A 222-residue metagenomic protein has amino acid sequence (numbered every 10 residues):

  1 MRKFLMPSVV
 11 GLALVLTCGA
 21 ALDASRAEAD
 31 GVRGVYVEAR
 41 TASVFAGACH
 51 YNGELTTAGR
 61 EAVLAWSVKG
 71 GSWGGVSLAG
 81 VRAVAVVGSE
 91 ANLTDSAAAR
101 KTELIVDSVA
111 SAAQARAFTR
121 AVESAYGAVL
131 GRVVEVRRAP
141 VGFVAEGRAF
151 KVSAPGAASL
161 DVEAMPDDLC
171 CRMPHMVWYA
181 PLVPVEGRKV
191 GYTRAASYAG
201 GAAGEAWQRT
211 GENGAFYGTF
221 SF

Functional and structural regions predicted by a protein language model:
M1-F4: Positively charged n-region of N-terminal signal peptides that target proteins for export
S8-G19: Bacterial N-terminal signal peptides
L12, Y36, S43, A164-M165: Processing junctions and N-termini across compartments
L16, R40, G47, D168-L169: Secreted/extracellular small peptides and ectodomain modules produced from precursors
A20-E28: Signal peptide processing junction and immediate N-terminal pro/mature segment of secreted/exported proteins
S25, L64, T102-E103, R148-P155: Short polybasic amphipathic segments
E28-V106: N-terminal Sec/ER secretory leader and immediately downstream segment of secreted/extracellular precursors
D107-F220: Mature, soluble, non-transmembrane domains
